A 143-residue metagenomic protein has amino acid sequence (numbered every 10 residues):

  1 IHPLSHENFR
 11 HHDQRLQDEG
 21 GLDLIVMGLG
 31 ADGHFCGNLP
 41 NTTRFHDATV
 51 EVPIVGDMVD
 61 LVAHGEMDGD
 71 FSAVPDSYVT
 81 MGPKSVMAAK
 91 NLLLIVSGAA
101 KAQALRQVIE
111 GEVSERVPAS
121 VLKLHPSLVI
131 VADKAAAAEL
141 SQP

Functional and structural regions predicted by a protein language model:
H2-L4, N8-P143: Conserved phosphate- and dinucleotide-binding cores of soluble alpha/beta proteins, encompassing both enzyme active
